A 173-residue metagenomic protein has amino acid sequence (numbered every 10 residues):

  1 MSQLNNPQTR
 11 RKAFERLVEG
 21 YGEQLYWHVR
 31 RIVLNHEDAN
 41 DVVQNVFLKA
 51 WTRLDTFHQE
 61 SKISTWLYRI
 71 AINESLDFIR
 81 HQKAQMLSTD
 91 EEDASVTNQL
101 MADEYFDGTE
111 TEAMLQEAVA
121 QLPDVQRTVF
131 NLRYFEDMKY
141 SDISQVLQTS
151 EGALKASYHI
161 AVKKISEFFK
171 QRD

Functional and structural regions predicted by a protein language model:
M1-Q24, R31, A120, S141-D142 (+2 more regions): N-terminal module of bacterial RNA polymerase sigma factors
N6-Q8, L34, F47-K62: Sigma70-family region 2
W27, D41-L48, S61-N73: Structural recognition of an alpha-helix C-terminal capping motif at a helix-to-coil junction
E37, S141, G152: Residues within helix-turn-helix
T56-H58, R69-T89, G108, I160: Arg/Lys-rich amphipathic alpha helix in sigma70-family domain 2
T65, L76, Q126, L147-R172: DNA-recognition helix of helix-turn-helix
Q85-T109: Internal acidic/polar
V129-R133: A short pre-motif secondary-structure segment
